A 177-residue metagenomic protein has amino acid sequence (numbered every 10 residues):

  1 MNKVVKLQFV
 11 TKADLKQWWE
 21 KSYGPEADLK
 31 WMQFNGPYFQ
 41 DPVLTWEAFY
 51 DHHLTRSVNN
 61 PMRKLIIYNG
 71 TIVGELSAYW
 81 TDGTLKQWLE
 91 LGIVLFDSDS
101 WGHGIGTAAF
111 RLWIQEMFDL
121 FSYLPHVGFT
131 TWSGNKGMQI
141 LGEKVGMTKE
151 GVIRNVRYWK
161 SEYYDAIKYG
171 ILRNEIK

Functional and structural regions predicted by a protein language model:
M1-Q17, P25-E26, R63, I67-K177: Acyl-donor (CoA/ACP) binding surface of acyl/acetyltransferases
K12-Y23, V43-D51: An amphipathic alpha-helix signature
G24-D28, T55: Short helix-loop boundary/capping segments at the starts of domains
D28-D51: Conserved GNAT-fold acetyl-CoA-binding loop/helix
K30, V58-P61: Residue-level signal for secondary-structure boundary elements
L54-N59, M147: Short loop/turn motifs at secondary-structure junctions and domain boundaries
